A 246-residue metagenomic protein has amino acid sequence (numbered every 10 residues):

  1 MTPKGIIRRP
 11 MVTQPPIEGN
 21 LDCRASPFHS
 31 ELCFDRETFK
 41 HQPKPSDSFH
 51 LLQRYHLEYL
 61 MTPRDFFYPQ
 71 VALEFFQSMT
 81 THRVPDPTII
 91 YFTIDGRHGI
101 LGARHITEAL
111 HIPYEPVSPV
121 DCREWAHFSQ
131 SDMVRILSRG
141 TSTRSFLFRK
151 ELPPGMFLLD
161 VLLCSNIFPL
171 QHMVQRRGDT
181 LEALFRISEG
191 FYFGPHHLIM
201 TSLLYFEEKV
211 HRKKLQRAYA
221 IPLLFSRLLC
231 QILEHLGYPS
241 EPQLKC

Functional and structural regions predicted by a protein language model:
M1-C246: A structural signal for long, well-ordered, hydrophobic/aromatic- and basic-residue-enriched core segments of folded
